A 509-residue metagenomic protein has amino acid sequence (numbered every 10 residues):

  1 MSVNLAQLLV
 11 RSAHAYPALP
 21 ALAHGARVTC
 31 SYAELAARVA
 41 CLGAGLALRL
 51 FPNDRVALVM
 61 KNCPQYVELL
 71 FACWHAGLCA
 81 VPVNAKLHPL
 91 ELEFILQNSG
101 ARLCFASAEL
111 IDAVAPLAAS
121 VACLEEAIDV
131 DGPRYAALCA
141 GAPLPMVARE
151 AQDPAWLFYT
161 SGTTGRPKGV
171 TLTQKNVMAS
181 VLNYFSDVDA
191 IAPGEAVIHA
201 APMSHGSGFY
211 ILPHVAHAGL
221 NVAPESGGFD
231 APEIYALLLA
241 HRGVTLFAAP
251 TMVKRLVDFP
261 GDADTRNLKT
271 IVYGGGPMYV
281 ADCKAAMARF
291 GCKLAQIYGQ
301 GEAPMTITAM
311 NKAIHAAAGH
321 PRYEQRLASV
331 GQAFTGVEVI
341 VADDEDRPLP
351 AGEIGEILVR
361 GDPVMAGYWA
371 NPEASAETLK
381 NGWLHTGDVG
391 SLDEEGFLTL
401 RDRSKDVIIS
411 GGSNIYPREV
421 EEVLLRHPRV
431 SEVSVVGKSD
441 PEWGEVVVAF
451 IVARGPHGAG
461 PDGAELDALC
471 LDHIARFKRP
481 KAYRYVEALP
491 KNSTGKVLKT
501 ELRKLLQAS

Functional and structural regions predicted by a protein language model:
S2, V10, A18-C63, V67-F71 (+1 more regions): Conserved AMP-binding/adenylate-forming core of the ANL superfamily
V3, P17-A18, A142-Y159, R166 (+2 more regions): Conserved pre-ATP/AMP-binding loop-to-beta segment of ANL
V28, E109-Q152, R166: ANL superfamily adenylate-forming
T29-A33, A155-L182: Conserved AMP-binding A3 loop
L35-A44, V170-A192, A200, S204 (+2 more regions): Conserved structural elements of the adenylate-forming
Y66, L87, C104, L246 (+6 more regions): AMP-binding/adenylate-forming catalytic core of the ANL superfamily
M178-A196, G206-V244, F259: Conserved AMP-binding/adenylation subdomain of ANL enzymes
G243-F247, V257-Q325, E338: Gly/Ser/Thr-rich phosphate-binding loop
